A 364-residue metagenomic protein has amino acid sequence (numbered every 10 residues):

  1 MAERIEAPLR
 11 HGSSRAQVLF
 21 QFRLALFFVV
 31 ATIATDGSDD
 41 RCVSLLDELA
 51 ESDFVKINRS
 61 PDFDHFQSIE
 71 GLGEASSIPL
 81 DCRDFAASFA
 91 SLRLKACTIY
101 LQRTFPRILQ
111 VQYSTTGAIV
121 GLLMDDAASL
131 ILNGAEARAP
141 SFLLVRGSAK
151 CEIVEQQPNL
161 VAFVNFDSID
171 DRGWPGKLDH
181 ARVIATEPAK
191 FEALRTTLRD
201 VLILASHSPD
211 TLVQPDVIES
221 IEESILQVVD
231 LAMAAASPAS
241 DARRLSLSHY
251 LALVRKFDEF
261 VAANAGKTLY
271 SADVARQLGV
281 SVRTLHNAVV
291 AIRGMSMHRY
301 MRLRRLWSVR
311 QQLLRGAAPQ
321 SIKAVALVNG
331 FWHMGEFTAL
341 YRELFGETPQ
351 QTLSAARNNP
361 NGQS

Functional and structural regions predicted by a protein language model:
M1-T116: N-terminal low-complexity or simple alpha-helical regulatory segments that function as activation/interaction modules
L26-S76, L80, S129-A265, Y270-A272 (+5 more regions): Alpha-helical bundle regulatory/interaction domains
S91, I99-L101, V120-G121, F142-L144 (+1 more regions): Conserved hydrophobic/aromatic beta-strand scaffold that supports enzyme active sites
L92, L130, F337: Short aromatic-centered micro-motifs
Q102-I108, M124-A128, V145-A149: Short acidic (Asp/Glu) patches
Y113-A128: Short, conserved beta-strand element in jelly-roll/cupin
L285, V289, E336-F337, Y341: Short hydrophobic/aromatic patch on the recognition helix
R293, M301-R305, R310, F345: C-terminal flanking helix
